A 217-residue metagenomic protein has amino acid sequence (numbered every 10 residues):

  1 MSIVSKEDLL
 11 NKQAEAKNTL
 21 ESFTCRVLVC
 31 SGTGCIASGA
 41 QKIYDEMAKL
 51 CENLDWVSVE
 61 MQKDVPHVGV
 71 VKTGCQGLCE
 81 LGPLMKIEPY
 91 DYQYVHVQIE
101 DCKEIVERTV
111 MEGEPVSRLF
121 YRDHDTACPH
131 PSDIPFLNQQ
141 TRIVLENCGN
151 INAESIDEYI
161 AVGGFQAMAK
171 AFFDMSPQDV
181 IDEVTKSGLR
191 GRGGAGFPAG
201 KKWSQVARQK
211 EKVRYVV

Functional and structural regions predicted by a protein language model:
M1-V217: Feature of Fe-S/electron-transfer and energy-metabolism proteins that preferentially highlights extended coupling
